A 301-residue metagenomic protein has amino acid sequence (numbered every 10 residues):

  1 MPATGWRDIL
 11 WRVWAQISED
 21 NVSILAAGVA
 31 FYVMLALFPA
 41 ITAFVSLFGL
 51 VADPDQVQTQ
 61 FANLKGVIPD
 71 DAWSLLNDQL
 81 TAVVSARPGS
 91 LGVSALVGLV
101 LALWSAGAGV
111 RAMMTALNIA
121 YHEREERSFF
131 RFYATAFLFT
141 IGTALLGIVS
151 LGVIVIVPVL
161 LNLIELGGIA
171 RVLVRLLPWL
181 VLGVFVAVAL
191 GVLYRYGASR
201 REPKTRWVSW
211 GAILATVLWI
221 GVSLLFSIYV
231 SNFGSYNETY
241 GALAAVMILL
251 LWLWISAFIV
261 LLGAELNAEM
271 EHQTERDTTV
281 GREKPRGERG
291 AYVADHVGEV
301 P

Functional and structural regions predicted by a protein language model:
M1-P301: Membrane-embedded alpha-helices and immediately adjacent juxtamembrane helical segments in alpha-helical membrane
